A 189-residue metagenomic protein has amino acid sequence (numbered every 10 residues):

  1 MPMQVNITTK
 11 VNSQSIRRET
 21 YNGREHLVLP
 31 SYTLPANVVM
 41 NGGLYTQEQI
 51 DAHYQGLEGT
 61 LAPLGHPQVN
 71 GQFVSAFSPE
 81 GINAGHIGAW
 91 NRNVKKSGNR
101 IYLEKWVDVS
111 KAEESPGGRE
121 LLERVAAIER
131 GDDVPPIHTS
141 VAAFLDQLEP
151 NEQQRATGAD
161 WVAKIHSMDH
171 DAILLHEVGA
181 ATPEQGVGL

Functional and structural regions predicted by a protein language model:
M1-L189: Signature of dsDNA virion morphogenesis modules
